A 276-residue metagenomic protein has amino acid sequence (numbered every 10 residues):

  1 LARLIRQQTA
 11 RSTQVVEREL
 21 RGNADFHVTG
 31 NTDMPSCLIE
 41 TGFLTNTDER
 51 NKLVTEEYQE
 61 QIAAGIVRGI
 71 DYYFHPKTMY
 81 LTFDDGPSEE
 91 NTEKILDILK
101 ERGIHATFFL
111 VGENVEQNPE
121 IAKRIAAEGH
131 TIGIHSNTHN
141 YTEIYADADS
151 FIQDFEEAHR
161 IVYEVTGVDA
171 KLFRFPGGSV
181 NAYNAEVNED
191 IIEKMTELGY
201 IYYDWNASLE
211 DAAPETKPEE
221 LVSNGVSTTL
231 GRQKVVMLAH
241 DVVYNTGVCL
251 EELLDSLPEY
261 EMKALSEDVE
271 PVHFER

Functional and structural regions predicted by a protein language model:
L1, D25, D48-E56, T82 (+5 more regions): Second-shell loop/turn segments in exported
L1-H75, A185-E193, G199-Y200, N206: Active-site-proximal helix/loop segments of hydrolytic enzymes
A2-R6, F26, R50, Q59 (+9 more regions): Extracytoplasmic/secreted envelope proteins and their assembly/folding machinery, especially bacterial periplasmic
E19, S36-E40, M79-T82, A106-L110 (+5 more regions): Structural recognition of the beta-strand scaffold that forms the well-ordered cores of secreted hydrolase catalytic
Y72-D169, Y244, E252, S256 (+1 more regions): Active-site beta->alpha N-cap acidic-glycine motif
E116, H139-E261, E267-E270, E275: Catalytic domains of cell-wall/extracellular-matrix polysaccharide-remodeling enzymes, centered on de-N-acetylation
